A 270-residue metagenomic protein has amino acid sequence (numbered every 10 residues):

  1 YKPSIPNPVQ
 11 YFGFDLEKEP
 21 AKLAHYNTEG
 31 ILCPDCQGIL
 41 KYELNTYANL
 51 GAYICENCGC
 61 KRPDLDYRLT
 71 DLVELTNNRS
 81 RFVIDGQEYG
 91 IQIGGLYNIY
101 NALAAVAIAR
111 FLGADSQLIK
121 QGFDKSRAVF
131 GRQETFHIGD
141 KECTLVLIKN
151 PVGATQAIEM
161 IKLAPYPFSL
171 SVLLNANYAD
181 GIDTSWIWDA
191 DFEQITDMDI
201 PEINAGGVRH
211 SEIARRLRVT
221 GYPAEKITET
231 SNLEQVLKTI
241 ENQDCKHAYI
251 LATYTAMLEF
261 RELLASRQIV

Functional and structural regions predicted by a protein language model:
Y1-K2, K18-E19, Y178-I182, R209-R215 (+1 more regions): Short, charged/polar "capping" segments at the starts of alpha-helices and the immediately preceding loops
K2-E88: Extended acidic/charged loop-beta regions that coordinate divalent cations and stabilize anionic phosphate/carboxylate
N27, V129, L147-E229, Q268-I269: Active-site beta-alpha connecting loops in nucleotide-dependent enzymes
L50-P63, I93-D124: A conserved, hydrophobic alpha-helical segment in the catalytic core of large ATP/adenylate-utilizing enzymes
C60, L72-N77, I108-I148: Gly/charged, well-structured mid-domain segments that form the phosphate/adenylate-handling core of ATP-dependent
V83-I91, F136-K141: Glycine/charged-rich beta-loop-alpha catalytic/anionic-binding loops adjacent to active sites
N101, A105, I203, I250: Residue-level signal for inorganic ion chemistry
I250-V270: Glycine/aspartate-rich loop-and-adjacent alpha/beta segment that forms the canonical ThDP
